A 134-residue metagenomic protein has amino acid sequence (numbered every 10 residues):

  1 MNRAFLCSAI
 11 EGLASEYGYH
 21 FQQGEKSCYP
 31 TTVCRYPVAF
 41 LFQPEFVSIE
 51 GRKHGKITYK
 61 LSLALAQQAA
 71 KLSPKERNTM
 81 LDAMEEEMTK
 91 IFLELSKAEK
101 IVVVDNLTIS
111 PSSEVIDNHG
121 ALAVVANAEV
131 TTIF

Functional and structural regions predicted by a protein language model:
M1-G24, Y29-P30, P44-F134: Charged, amphipathic alpha-helical segments and their flanking helix caps
C34-E45: A short, hydrophobic beta-strand-centered structural micro-motif
